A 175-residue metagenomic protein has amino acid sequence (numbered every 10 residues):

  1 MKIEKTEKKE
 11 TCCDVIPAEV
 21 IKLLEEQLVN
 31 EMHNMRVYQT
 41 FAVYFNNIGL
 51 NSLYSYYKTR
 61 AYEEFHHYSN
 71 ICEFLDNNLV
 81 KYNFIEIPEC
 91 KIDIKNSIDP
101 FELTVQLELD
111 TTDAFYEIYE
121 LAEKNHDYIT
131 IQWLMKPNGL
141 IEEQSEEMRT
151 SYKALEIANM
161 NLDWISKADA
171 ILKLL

Functional and structural regions predicted by a protein language model:
M1-L175: Iron-associated oxidoreductase/ferritin-like identity signal
